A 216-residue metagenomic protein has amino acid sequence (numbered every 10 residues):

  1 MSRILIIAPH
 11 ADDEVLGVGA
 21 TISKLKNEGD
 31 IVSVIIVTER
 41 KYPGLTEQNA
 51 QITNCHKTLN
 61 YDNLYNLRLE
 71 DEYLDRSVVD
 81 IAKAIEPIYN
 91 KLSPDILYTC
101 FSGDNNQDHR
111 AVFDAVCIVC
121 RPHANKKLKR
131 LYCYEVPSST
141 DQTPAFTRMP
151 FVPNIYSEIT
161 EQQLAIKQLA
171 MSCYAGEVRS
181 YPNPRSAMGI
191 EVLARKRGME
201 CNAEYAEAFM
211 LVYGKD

Functional and structural regions predicted by a protein language model:
M1-L5, E28, V32-S33, Y42 (+4 more regions): Metal-dependent de-N-acetylase/amidase catalytic core
I7-K26: Di-metal (Zn2+ and/or Mg2+/Mn2+) metal-binding site signature of metallo-dependent hydrolases with the MBL/beta-CASP
H10, T38-K41: Residue-level signal for short, function-critical loop segments
A11-V15, D71, D104: Acidic metal-phosphate-binding loop of nucleotide-sugar-dependent transferases
G19-T21, E47-T53: Alpha-helical scaffolding within the catalytic cores of extracellular/periplasmic polymer-degrading hydrolases
T21, T38, T99: Ser/Thr-centric signal marking residues that sit in or immediately flank functional binding/regulatory motifs
I36-T38, R68: Residue-level recognition of beta-strand->loop/alpha-helix junctions
L67-L74: Short beta->alpha junction loops
